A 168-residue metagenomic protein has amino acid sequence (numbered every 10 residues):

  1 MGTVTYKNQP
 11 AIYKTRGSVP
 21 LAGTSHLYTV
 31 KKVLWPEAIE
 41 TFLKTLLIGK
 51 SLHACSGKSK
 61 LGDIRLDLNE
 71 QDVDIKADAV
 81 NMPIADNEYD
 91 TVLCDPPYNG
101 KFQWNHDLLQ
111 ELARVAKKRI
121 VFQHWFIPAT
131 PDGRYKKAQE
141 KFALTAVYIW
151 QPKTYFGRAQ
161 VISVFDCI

Functional and structural regions predicted by a protein language model:
M1-I168: Class I S-adenosyl-L-methionine-dependent methyltransferase catalytic core
